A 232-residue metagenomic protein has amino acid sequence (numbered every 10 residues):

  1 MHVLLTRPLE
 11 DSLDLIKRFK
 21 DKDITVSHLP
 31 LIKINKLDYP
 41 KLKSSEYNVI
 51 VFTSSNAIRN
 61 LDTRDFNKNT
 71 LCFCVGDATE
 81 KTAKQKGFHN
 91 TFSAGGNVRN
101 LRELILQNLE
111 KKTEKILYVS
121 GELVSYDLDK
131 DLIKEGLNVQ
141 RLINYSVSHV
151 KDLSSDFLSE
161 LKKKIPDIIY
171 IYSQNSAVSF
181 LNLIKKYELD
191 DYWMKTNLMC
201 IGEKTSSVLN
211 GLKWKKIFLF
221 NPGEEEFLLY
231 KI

Functional and structural regions predicted by a protein language model:
M1-I232: Signature of uroporphyrinogen-III synthase
